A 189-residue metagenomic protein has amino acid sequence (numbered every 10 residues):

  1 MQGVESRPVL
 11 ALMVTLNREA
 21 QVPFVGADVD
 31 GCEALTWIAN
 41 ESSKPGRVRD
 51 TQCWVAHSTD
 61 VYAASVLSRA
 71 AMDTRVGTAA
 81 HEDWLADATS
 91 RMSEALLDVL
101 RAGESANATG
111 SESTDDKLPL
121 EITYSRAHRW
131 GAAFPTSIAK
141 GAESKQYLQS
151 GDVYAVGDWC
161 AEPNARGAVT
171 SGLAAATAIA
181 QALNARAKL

Functional and structural regions predicted by a protein language model:
M1-E33: Central helical "cap/lid" subdomain
L10-L12, A34-T36, Q52-W54, G151-D152: A generic secondary-structure signal marking the coil-to-beta-strand transition
L10-T15, G46-R49, K188: Low-complexity, flexible helical/coil segments
R18-F24, K44-R49, Y62-S65: Short helix-loop capping/hinge motifs at secondary-structure junctions, enriched in acidic/polar residues
C32-P45: Short, solvent-exposed beta-alpha or beta-beta edge segments that form flexible loop/patches at the rim of ligand
R49-L189: Conserved flavin/dinucleotide-binding core of flavoenzymes
